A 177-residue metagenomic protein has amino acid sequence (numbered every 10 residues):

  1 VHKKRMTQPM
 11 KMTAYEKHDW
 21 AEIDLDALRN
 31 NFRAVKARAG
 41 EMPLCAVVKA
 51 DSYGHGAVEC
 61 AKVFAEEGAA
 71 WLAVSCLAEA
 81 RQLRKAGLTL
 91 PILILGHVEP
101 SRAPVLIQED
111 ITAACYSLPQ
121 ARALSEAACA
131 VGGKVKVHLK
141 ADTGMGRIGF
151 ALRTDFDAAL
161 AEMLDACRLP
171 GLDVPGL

Functional and structural regions predicted by a protein language model:
V1-P9: Short, Lys/Arg-enriched N-terminal segments with co-localized hydrophobic residues within the first ~10-30 amino acids
A14-Y15, D19-E22, A27-R29, G40-G176: Active-site-proximal beta-alpha core segment in soluble small-molecule metabolic enzymes
